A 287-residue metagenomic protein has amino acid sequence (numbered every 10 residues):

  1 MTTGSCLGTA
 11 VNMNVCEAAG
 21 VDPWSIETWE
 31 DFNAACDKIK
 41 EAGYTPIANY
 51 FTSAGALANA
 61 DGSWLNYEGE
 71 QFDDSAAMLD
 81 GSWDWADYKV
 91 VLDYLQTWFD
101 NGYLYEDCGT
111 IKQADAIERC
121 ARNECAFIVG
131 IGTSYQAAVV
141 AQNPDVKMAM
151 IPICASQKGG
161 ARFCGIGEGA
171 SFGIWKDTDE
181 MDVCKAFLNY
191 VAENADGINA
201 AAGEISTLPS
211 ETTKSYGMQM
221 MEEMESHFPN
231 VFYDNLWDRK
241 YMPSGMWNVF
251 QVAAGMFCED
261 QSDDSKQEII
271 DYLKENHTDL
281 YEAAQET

Functional and structural regions predicted by a protein language model:
M1-C16, G160-G165, Y233-Y241: A structural signal for short loop-to-beta-strand junctions that line the ligand-binding cleft of periplasmic/secreted
M1-T2, L7, N33-D80, Q96 (+1 more regions): Extracytoplasmic/periplasmic solute-binding protein
E17, D196-G197, F228-T287: Conserved C-terminal helix/tail region of periplasmic/extracytoplasmic solute-binding proteins
A18-A19, N101, V140-E204: Extracytoplasmic/periplasmic substrate-recognition and gating elements
S25, N66-V90, A141-Q142, C154-C164 (+1 more regions): Short, solvent-exposed loop/beta-turn-alpha elements that line the ligand-binding surface or hinge of extracytoplasmic
E27-N33, D107-A121: Short helix-initiation/N-cap motifs at beta->coil->alpha
A35-K38, A77-G109, K274: Glycine-centered hinge/linker elements that transmit conformational signals in sensory and ligand-binding systems
V90-Y94, D179-V191, S265, I269: Short amphipathic alpha-helical coupling segments at ligand-binding clamshell hinges and other catalytic/signaling
